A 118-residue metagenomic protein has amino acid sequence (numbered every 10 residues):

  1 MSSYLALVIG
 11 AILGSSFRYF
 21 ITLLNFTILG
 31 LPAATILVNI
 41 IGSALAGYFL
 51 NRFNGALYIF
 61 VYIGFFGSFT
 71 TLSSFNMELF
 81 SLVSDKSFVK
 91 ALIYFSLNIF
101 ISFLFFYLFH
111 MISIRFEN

Functional and structural regions predicted by a protein language model:
M1-N118: Membrane-interface helix-loop junctions in multi-pass transporters/channels
